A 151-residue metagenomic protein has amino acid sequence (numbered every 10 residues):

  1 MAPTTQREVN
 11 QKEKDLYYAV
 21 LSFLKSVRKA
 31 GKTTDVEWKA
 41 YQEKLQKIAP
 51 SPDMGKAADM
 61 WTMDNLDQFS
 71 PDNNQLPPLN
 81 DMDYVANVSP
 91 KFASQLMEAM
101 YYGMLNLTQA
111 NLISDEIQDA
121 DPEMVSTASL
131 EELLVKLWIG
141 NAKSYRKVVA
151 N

Functional and structural regions predicted by a protein language model:
A2-P50, D59-N74, D83: Short, amphipathic alpha-helical interface elements at domain boundaries that mediate macromolecular binding
A19, F23, A40-K44, K91-M100 (+2 more regions): A general alpha-helix detector
L21, G55, D59, A128-L134: Amphipathic alpha-helical elements of HEAT/ARM-like alpha-solenoid repeat scaffolds that form extended
P50-A57, P90: Short amphipathic alpha-helical interaction segments
A57-T62, A110-D119: Short linear loop/turn motifs
M63-N74, I117-L133: Short amphipathic alpha-helical segments at helix boundaries and their inter-helical linkers
P71-D115: Short, solvent-exposed interaction modules
D72-Q75, V88, T127-N151: Long, compositionally biased
